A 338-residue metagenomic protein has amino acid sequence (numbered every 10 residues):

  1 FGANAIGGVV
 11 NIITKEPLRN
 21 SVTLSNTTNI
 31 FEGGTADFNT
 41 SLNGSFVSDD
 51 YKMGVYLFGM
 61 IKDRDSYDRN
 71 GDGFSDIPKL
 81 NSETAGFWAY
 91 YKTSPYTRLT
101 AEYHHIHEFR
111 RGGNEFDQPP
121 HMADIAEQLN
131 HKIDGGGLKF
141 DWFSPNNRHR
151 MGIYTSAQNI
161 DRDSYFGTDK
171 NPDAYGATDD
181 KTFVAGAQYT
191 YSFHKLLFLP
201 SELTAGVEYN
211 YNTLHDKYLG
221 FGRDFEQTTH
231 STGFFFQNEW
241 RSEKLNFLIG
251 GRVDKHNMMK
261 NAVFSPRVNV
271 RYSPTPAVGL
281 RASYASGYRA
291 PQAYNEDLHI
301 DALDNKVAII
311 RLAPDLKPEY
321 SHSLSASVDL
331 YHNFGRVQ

Functional and structural regions predicted by a protein language model:
N4-I6, G34-T40, N81-E83, N130-G136 (+4 more regions): Residues that define the transmembrane beta-barrel architecture of outer-membrane proteins
N4-T27, F38-N43: N-terminal periplasmic accessory domains that precede and gate Gram-negative outer-membrane beta-barrel machines
I13-K15, S45-D49, Y90-S94, D141-N147 (+6 more regions): Structural signature of outer-membrane beta-barrel channels/translocons
R19, T27-N29, G33, N43-Q128: Periplasmic-side early beta-strands and strand-to-turn transitions of outer-membrane beta-barrels
V22-N26, V55-G59, F87-A89, A101-Y103 (+6 more regions): Membrane-embedded beta-strand positions of outer-membrane beta-barrel proteins
S25-I30, N70-S75, Q118-Q128, F166-A177 (+4 more regions): Extracellular loop and loop/strand-boundary signature of outer-membrane beta-barrel proteins
K92-E108, L129-K260, Q338: Face-selective signature of the C-terminal outer-membrane beta-barrel domain
Q118-S144, S273, A277-G279, S283-Q338: Outer-membrane beta-barrel signature, preferentially recognizing the C-terminal barrel domain of Gram-negative
